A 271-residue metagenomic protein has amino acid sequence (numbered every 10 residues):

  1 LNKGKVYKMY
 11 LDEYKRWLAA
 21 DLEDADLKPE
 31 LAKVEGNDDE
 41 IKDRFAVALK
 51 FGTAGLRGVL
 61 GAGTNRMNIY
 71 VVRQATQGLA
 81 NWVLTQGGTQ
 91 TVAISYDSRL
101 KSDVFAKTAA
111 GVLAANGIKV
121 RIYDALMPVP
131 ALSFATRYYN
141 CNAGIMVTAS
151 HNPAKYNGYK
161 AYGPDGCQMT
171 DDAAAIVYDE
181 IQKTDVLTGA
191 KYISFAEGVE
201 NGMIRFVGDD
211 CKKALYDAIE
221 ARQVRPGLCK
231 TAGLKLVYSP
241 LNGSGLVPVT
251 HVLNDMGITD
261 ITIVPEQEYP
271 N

Functional and structural regions predicted by a protein language model:
L1-K8: Short, Lys/Arg-enriched N-terminal segments with co-localized hydrophobic residues within the first ~10-30 amino acids
Y14-A109, N116, G198-A232, S244: An N-terminal, well-structured beta->alpha segment
K15-A20, G88-P164: Ferredoxin-reductase
E40-F45, L49, N157-N271: Gly/Ser/Thr-enriched, mixed-charge loops and adjacent short helices that form phosphate/oxyanion-binding elements
L56-G58, G63-N65, R99, M127 (+5 more regions): Short, glycine-/Ser/Thr-/acidic-enriched flexible segments
L84-G88, A114-R121, Y139-A143, L187 (+2 more regions): Secondary-structure transition/capping motifs at alpha-helix termini and the adjoining loop/turn into the next element
